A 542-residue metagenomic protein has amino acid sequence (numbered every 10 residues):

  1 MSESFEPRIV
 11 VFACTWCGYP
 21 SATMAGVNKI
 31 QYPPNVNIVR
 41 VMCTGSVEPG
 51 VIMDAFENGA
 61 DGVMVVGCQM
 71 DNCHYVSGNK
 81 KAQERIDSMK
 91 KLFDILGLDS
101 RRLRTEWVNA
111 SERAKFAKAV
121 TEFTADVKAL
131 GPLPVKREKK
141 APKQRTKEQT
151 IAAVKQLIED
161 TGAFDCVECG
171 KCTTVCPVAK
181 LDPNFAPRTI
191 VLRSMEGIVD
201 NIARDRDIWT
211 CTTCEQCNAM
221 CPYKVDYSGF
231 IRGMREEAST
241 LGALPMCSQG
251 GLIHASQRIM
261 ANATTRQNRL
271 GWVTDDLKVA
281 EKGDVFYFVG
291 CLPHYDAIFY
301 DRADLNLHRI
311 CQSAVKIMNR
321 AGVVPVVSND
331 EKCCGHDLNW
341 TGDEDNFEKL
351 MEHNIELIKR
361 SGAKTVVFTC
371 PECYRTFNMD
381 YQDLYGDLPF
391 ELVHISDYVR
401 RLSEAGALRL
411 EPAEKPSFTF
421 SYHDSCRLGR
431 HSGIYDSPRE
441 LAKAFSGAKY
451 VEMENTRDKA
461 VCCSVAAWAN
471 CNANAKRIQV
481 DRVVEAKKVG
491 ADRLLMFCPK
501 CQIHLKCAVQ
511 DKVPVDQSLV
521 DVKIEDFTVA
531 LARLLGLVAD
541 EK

Functional and structural regions predicted by a protein language model:
M1-V65, D71-I86, F93-I95, V154-A163 (+5 more regions): Iron-sulfur-cluster electron-transfer modules
C17-I30, E404, S417-A473: Redox- and metal-dependent alpha/beta enzyme cores, enriched for Fe-S-associated oxidoreductases and cofactor-handling
V36, D61, G67, A448-E454 (+1 more regions): Long, compositionally biased charged/polar accessory segments in the mid-to-C-terminal portions of proteins
V47-F56, N474-D492: A short, acidic, amphipathic alpha-helical segment used as a generic capping/interface helix at domain edges
M53, K136-I158, P183-I202, H308 (+2 more regions): Short, charged low-complexity linear segments at domain edges
V66-H74, K81-Q83, D87-K143, F420-S425 (+2 more regions): FMN-binding flavodoxin-like domain, especially the glycine-rich phosphate-binding loop
V175, R375-M379, C462, H504-L505: Phosphate- and divalent-cation-binding pockets in alpha/beta enzyme and binding domains that engage nucleotide-derived
G386-E414, N455-V461, P514-K542: Short, flexible loop segments at boundaries between secondary-structure elements
